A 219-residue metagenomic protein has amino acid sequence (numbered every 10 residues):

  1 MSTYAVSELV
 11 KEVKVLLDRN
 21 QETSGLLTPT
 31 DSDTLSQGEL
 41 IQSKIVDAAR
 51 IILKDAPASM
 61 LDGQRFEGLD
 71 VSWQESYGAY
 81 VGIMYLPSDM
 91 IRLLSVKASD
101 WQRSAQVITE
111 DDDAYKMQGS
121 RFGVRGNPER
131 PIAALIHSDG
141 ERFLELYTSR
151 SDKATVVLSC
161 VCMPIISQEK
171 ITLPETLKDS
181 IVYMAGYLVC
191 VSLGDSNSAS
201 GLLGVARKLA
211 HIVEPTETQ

Functional and structural regions predicted by a protein language model:
M1-Q219: Glycine-enriched, solvent-exposed interface loops adjoining structured elements
